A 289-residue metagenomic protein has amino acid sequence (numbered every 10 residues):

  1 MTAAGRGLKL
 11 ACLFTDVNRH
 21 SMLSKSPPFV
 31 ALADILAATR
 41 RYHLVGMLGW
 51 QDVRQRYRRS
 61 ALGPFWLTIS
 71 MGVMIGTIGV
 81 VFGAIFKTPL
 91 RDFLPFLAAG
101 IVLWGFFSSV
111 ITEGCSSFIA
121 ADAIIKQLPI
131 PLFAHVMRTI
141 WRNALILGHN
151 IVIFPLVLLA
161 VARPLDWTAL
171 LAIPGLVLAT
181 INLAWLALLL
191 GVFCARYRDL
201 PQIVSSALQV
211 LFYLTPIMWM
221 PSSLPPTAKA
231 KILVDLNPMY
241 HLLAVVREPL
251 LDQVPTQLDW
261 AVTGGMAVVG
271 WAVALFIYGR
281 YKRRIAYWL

Functional and structural regions predicted by a protein language model:
G5-G7: Residue-identity detector for glycine
L10-L289: Hydrophobic transmembrane alpha-helices and immediately adjacent juxtamembrane helices of multi-pass inner-membrane
